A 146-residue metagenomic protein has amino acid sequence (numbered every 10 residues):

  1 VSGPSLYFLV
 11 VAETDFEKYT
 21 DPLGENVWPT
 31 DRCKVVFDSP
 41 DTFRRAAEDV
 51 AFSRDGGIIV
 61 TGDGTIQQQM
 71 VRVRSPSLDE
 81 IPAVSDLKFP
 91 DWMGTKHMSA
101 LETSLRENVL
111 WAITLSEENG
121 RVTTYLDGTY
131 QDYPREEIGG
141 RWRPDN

Functional and structural regions predicted by a protein language model:
V1-N146: Divalent-cation
